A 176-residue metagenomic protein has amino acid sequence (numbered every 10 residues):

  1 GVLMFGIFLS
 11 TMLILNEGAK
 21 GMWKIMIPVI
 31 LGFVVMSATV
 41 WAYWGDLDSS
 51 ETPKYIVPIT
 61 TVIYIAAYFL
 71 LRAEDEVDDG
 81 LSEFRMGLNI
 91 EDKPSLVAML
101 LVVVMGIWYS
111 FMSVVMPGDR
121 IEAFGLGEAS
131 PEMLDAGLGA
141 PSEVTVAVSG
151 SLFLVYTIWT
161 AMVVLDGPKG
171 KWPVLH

Functional and structural regions predicted by a protein language model:
G1-N16, L31-G32, V104, A140-L165: Core segments of alpha-helical transmembrane spans in multipass integral membrane proteins
I14-K24, E132-E143, L165-V174: Short juxtamembrane and helix-loop transition motifs at transmembrane-helix boundaries in membrane proteins
I25-W41, L175-H176: Hydrophobic alpha-helical membrane segments
A38-Y55: Membrane-helix boundary connector in multi-pass membrane proteins
Y43, T61-G80: Membrane-water interface at the C-terminal end of transmembrane alpha helices
V77-W108: Cytosolic juxtamembrane helix and N-cap/initiation of the first transmembrane helix
M105-G125: Transmembrane alpha-helix/helix-exit interface in multi-pass inner-membrane proteins
D119-L138: Membrane-interface interhelical connector segments
